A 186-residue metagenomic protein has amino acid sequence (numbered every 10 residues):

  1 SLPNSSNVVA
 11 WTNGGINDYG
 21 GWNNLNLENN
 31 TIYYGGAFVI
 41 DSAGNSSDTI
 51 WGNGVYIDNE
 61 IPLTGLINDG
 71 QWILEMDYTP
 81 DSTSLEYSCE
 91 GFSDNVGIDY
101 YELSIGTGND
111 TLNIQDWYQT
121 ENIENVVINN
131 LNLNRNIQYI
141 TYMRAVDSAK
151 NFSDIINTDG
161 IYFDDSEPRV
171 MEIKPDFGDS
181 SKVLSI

Functional and structural regions predicted by a protein language model:
S1-E28, Y100-R135: Recognizes extended acidic, P/S/T-rich segments that occur within or adjacent to Ig-like beta-sandwich modules
V9, S46-G52, F152-T158: Short Trp-Ser/Thr-centered turn/loop motifs at beta-strand boundaries
I40-S46, V146-F152: Short, solvent-exposed loop/turn segments at the edges of extracellular beta-sandwich modules
D41, G52-D77, D81, D94 (+2 more regions): Flexible, low-complexity linkers/stalks enriched in Thr/Pro that connect modular domains
T83-Y87, K182-I186: Structural beta-strand segments of beta-rich domains
S88-N95: Acidic, Ser/Thr
